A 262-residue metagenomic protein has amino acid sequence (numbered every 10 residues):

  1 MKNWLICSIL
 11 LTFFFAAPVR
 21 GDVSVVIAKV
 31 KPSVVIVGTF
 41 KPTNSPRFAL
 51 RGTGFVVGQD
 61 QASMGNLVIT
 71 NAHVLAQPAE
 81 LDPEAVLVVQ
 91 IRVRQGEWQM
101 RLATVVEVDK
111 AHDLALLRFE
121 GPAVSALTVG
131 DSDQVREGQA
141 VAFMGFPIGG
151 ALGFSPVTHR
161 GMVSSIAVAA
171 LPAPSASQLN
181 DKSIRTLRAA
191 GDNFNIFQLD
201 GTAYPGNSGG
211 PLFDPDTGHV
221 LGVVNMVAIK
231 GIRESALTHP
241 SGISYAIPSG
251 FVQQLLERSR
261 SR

Functional and structural regions predicted by a protein language model:
C7-F14: Bacterial N-terminal signal peptides
A17-G21: Sec/Tat signal peptide C-region and signal peptidase I cleavage site
D22-S24, F40-I69, R101, G209 (+2 more regions): A conserved glycine-rich beta-strand in the N-terminal activation segment of trypsin-fold
V25-V26, F55, P78-E80, T104-V106 (+1 more regions): Active-site substrate-binding loop(s) of clan PA
V30-R47, A115, E120-A126, P156-S261: Active-site region of chymotrypsin-like
Q59-K110: Catalytic-histidine neighborhood of serine endopeptidases, predominantly the chymotrypsin-like S1/PA family
N71-H73, F146, T217, M226: Short, surface-exposed secondary-structure boundary micro-motifs
